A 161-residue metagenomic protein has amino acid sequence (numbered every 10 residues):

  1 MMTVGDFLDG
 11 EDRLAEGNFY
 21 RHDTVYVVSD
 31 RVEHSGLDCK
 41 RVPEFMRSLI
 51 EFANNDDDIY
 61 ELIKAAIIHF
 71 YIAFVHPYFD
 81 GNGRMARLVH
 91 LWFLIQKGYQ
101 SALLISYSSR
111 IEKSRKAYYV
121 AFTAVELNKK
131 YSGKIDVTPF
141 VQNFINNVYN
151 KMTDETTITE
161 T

Functional and structural regions predicted by a protein language model:
M1-T161: FIC/Doc superfamily catalytic core
